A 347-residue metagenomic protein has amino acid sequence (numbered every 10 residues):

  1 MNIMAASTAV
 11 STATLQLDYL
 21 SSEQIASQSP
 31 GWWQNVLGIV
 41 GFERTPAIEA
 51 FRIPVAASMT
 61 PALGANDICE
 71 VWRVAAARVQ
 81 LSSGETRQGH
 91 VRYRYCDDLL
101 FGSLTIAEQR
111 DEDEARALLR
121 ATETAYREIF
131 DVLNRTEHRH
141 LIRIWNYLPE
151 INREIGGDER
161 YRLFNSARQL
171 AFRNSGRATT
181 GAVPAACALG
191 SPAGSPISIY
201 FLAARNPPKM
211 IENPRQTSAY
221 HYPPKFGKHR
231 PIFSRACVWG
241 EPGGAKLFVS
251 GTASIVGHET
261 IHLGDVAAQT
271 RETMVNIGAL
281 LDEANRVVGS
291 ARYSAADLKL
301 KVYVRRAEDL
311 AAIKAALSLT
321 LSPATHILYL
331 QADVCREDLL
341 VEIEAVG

Functional and structural regions predicted by a protein language model:
M1-V275, A279-G347: N-terminal presequence-like segments and the immediate start of the first folded domain
